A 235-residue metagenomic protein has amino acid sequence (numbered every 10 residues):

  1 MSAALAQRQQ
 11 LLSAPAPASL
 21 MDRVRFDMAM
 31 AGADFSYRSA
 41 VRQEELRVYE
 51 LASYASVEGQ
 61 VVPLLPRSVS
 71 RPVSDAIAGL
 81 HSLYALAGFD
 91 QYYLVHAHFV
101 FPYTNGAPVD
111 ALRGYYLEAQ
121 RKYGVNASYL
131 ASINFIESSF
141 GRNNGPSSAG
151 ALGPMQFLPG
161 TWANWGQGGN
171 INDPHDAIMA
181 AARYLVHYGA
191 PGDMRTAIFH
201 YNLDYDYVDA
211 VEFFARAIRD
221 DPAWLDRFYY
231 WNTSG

Functional and structural regions predicted by a protein language model:
M1-F99: An acidic, Gly/Ser/Thr/Pro-rich helix-cap/linker signature
P72-G235: Catalytic glycan-binding domains that act on GlcNAc-containing polysaccharides
